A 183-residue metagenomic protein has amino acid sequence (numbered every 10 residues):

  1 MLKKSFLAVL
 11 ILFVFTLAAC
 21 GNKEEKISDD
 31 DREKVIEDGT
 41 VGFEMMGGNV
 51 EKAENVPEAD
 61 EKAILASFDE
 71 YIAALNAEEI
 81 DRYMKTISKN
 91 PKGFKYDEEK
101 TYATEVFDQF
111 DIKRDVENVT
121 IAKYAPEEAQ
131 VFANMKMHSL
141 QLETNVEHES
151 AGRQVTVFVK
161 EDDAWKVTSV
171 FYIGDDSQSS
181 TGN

Functional and structural regions predicted by a protein language model:
M1-S5: Positively charged n-region of N-terminal signal peptides that target proteins for export
F6-L12: Sec-dependent N-terminal signal peptides
T16-A19: C-terminal motif of bacterial Sec signal peptides marking the signal peptidase cleavage site
G21-A73, A77: Short, low-complexity N-terminal intrinsically disordered segments enriched in polar/charged residues
K52, F68, K100-Y102, R114-T120 (+1 more regions): Short structured motifs
A74-F94: Short, well-ordered alpha-helical segments enriched in acidic and aromatic residues
T104-V146: Surface-exposed, charged secondary-structure patches
E128-N183: Exposed beta-sheet edge and beta->alpha loop/turn motif
